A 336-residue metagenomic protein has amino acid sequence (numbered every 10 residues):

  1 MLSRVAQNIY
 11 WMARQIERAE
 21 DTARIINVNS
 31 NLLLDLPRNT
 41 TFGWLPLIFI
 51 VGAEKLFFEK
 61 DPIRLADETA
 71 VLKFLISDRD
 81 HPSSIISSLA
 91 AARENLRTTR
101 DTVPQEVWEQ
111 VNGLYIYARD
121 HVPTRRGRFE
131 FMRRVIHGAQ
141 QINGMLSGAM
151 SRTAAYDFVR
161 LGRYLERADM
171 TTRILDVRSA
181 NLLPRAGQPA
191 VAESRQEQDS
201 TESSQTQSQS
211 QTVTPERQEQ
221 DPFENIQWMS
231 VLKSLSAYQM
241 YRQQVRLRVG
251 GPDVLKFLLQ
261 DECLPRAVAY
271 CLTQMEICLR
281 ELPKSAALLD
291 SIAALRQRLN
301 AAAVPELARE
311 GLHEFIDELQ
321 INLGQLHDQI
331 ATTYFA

Functional and structural regions predicted by a protein language model:
M1-T206, S210-A336: Alpha-helical transmembrane segments and their helix-helix packing motifs
